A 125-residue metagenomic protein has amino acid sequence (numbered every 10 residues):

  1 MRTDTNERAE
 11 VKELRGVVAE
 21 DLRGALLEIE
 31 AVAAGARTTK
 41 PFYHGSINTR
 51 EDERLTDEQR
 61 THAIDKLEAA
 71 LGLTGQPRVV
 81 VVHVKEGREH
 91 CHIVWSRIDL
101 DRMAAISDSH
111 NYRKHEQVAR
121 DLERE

Functional and structural regions predicted by a protein language model:
M1-E125: N-terminal nicking endonuclease/strand-transfer module with a His-rich metal-binding environment and a catalytic Tyr
